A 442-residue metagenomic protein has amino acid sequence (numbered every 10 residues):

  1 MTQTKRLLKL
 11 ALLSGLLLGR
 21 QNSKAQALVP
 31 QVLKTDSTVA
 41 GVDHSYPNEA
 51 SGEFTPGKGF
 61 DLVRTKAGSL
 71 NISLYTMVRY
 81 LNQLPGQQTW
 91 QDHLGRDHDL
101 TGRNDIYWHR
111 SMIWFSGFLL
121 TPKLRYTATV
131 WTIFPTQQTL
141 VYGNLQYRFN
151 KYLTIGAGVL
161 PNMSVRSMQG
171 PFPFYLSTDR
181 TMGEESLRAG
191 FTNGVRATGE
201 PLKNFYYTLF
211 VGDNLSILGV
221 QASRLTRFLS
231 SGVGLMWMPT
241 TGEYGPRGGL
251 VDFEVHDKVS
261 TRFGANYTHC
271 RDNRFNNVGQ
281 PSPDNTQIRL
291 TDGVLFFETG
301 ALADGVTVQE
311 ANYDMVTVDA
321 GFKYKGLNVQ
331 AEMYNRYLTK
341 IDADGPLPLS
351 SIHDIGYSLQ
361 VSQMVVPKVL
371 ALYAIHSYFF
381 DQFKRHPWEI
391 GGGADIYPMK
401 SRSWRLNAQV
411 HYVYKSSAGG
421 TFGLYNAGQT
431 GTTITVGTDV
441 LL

Functional and structural regions predicted by a protein language model:
M1-V29: Bacterial Sec-dependent N-terminal signal peptides
N22-M77, N204, W237, T241 (+2 more regions): N-terminal periplasmic/intermembrane-space "pro-region" immediately following the signal or transit peptide
L28-T35, V39-N48, P85, D257-H269 (+1 more regions): Outer-membrane beta-barrel pore domains
F54-G57, H93-D99, T127, L176-T181 (+4 more regions): Extracytoplasmic loops and strand-loop junctions of Gram-negative outer membrane beta-barrel proteins
P56, G190, Y313-D314: Amphipathic coiled-coil/heptad-repeat helices and related helical stalk/stem segments that mediate oligomerization
G59-P85, W90, H98-I217, S223-G242 (+7 more regions): Outer membrane beta-barrel
P246-V251, M315-T317: Glycine-rich, charged/polar anion/phosphate-binding loops that engage phosphate groups from diverse ligands
